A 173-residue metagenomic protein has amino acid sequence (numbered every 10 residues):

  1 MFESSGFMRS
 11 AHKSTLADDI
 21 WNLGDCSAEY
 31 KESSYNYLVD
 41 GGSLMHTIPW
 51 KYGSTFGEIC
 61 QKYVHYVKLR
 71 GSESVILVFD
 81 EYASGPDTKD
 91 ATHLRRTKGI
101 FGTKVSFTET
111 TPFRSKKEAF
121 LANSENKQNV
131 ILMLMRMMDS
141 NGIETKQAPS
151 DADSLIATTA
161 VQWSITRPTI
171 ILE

Functional and structural regions predicted by a protein language model:
M1-E173: Noncatalytic, typically N-terminal accessory segments of nucleic acid-processing enzymes and closely related
